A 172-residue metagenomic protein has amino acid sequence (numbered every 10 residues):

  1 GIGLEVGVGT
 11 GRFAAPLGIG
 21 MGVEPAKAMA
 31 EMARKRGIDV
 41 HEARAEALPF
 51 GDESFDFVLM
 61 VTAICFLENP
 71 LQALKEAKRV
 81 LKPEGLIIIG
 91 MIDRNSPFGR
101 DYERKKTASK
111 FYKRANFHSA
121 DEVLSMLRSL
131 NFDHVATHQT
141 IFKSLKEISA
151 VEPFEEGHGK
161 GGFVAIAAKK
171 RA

Functional and structural regions predicted by a protein language model:
I2-A47: Class I SAM-dependent methyltransferase SAM/SAH-binding core
F55-D56: Local beta-strand N-terminus motif with an aromatic residue
L59: A conserved beta-strand element that flanks and buttresses the S-adenosyl-L-methionine
T62-C65: Short catalytic micro-motifs in class I SAM-dependent methyltransferases
L71-P83: A short glycine-rich, Lys/Arg-flanked "PGG" loop and its adjoining helix->strand segment in the class I
L86-A115: Conserved class I S-adenosyl-L-methionine
A115-T137: Short alpha-helix
A150-A172: Core SAM-dependent methyltransferase catalytic element
